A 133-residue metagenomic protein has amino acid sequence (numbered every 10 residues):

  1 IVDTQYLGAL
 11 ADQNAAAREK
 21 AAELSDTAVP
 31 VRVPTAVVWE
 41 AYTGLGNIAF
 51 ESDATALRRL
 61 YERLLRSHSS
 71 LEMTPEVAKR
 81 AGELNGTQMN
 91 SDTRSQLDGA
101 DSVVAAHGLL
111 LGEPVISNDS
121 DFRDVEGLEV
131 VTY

Functional and structural regions predicted by a protein language model:
I1-V33, G46-E62: Short, well-structured N-terminal submotif of metal-dependent ribonuclease cores
V2-D3, V33-P34, L97-D98, D119: Histidine- and aromatic-rich ligand-binding microenvironments
L7, V38-A41, A78, F122-R123: A generic structural signal for short hydrophobic patches within well-formed alpha-helices
T27, R66, V125-E126: Short, structured coil segments at secondary-structure junctions
G44, Y61, L65, L84-N85: Hydrophobic alpha-helical core bundles mediating ligand binding, dimerization, or RNAP-core interactions
I48-S52, Q88-N90, T132-Y133: Short, hinge-like loop/turn segments at secondary-structure boundaries
S69-P114: Active-site neighborhoods of divalent-metal-dependent phosphate/nucleic-acid chemistry enzymes
A105, L109-Y133: Acidic, PIN/NYN-like endoribonuclease modules and their adjacent C-terminal/linker elements
